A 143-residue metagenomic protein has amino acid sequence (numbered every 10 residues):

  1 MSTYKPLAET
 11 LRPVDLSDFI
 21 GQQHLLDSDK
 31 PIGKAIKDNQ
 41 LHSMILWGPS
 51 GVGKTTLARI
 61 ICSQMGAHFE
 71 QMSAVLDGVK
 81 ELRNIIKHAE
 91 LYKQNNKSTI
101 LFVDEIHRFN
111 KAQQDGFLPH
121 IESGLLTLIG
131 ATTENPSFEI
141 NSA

Functional and structural regions predicted by a protein language model:
M1-D38: A short, basic N-terminal segment
T3-K5, K34-M72, K87-E90, L118-P119 (+1 more regions): Walker A/P-loop
S17, M44, L126: Conserved beta-strand position immediately N-terminal to the Walker
L25-D29, A67-I100, K111: Short glycine-rich substrate-engagement loop in P-loop NTPases that contacts/grips substrate
S50-V52, V75-V79, H107-R108, T133-S137: Conserved nucleotide-binding/hydrolysis micro-motifs of P-loop NTPases
M72, F102, T127-A131: Structural recognition of the conserved hydrophobic beta-strand(s) that form the central parallel beta-sheet of P-loop
D104-E105, G116: Walker B catalytic acidic pair
L118-P119, N135-A143: Short regulatory helix/loop adjacent to the ATP-binding pocket of P-loop NTPases
